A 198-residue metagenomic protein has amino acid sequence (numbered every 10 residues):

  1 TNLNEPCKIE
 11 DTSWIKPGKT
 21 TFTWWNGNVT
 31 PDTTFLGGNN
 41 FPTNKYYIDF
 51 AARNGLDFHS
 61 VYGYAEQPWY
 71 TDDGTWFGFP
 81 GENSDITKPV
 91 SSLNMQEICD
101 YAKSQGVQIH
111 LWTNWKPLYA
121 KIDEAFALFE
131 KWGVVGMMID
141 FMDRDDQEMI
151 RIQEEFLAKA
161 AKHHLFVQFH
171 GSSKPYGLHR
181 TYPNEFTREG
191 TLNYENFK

Functional and structural regions predicted by a protein language model:
T1-S104: Conserved structural scaffold segments of CAZyme catalytic domains across common CAZy folds
Y64-K198: Aromatic- and carboxylate-enriched substrate-binding clefts and catalytic-loop regions of carbohydrate-active enzymes
